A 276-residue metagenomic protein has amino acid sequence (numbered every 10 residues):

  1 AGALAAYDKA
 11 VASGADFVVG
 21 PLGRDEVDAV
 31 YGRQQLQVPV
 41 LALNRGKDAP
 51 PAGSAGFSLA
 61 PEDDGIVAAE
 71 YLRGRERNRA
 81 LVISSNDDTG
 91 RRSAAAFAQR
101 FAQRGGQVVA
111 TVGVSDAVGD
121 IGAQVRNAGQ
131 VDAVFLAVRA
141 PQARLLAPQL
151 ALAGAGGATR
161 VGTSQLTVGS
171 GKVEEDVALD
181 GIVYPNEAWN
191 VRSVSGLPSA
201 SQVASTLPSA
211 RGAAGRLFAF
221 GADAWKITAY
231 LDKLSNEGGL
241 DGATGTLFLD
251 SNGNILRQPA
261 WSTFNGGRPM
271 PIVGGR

Functional and structural regions predicted by a protein language model:
A1, R45, R104-A117, A158-V168: A generic structural motif
A1-D48: Beta-alpha junction/loop-to-helix N-cap segments that form part of ligand/metal-binding clefts
A3, E26-D28, G90, A143-L145 (+1 more regions): Short, well-ordered alpha-helical microsegments
A5-A6, A29-R33, A96, A123-Q124 (+1 more regions): A short acidic, amphipathic alpha-helical/loop segment
G14-L22, L41-L43, R79-S84, G129-A143 (+1 more regions): Periplasmic-binding protein-like
P51-L145: Extracellular/periplasmic Venus flytrap/periplasmic-binding protein
L59, A102, A128-V131, A147-A222 (+1 more regions): Extracellular/periplasmic periplasmic-binding protein-like sensory domains
A200-V273: Segments of small-molecule ligand-sensing domains
